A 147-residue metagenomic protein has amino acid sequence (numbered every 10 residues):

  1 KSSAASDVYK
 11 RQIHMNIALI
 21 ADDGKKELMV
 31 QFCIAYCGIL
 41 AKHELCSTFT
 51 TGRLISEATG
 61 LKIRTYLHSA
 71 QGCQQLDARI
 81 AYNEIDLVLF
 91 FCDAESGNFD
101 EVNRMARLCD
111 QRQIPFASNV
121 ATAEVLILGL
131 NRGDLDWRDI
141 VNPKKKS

Functional and structural regions predicted by a protein language model:
K1-Q12: Single conserved hydrophobic/aromatic residue that forms the stacking wall/gate of nucleotide- or nucleobase-binding
H14-N16, K62: Residues that mark the start of a beta-strand
E27-G38: Histidine-anchored nucleotide/phosphate-binding helix
K42-T51: Short internal beta-strands
E44, L61-Q71, W137-I140: Short hydrophobic/aromatic-enriched beta-strand-loop microsegments
C46, L108-I127: Short, acidic/small-residue loops that bind anionic groups at enzyme active sites
C73-C109: Mid-chain, well-packed structural core segment of small domains
A121-S147: Short, glycine-/small-residue-rich phosphate/pyrophosphate-handling segment
